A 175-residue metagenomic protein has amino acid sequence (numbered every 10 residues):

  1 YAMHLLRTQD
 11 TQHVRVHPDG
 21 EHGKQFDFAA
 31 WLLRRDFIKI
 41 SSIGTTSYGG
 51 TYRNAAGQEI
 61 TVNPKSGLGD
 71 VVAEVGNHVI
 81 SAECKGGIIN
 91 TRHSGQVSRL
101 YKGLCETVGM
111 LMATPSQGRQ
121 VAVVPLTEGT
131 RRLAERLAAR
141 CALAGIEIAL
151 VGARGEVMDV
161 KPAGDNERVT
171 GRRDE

Functional and structural regions predicted by a protein language model:
T8-V14, R119-V121: Hydrophobic anchor at the start of a short beta-strand that flanks the dinucleotide cofactor-binding loop
H13-I89, L100-G103: Active-site metal-binding core of divalent-cation-utilizing nuclease and nuclease-like domains
G69, V79-I80, A138, V169-G171 (+1 more regions): Conserved catalytic or regulatory cores that recognize and/or transform ribose-phosphate-containing ligands
I89-T107, T130-L133: Active-site-adjacent loop/helix micro-motif of nuclease/hydrolase catalytic cores
M112-E156: Nucleic-acid nuclease catalytic cores
E147-E175: Polybasic (Lys/Arg-rich)
